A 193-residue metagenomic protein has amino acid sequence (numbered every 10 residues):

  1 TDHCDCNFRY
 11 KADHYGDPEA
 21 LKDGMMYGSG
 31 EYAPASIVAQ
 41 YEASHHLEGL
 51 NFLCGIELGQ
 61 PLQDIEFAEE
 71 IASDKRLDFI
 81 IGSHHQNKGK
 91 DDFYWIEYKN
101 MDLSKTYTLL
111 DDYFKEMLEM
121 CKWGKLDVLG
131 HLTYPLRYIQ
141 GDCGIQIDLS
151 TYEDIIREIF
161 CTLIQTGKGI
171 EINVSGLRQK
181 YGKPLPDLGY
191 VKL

Functional and structural regions predicted by a protein language model:
T1-D111: A metal-dependent hydrolase metal-coordination microenvironment
D74-L193: Domain-core and long-helix interface of multi-subunit machines
